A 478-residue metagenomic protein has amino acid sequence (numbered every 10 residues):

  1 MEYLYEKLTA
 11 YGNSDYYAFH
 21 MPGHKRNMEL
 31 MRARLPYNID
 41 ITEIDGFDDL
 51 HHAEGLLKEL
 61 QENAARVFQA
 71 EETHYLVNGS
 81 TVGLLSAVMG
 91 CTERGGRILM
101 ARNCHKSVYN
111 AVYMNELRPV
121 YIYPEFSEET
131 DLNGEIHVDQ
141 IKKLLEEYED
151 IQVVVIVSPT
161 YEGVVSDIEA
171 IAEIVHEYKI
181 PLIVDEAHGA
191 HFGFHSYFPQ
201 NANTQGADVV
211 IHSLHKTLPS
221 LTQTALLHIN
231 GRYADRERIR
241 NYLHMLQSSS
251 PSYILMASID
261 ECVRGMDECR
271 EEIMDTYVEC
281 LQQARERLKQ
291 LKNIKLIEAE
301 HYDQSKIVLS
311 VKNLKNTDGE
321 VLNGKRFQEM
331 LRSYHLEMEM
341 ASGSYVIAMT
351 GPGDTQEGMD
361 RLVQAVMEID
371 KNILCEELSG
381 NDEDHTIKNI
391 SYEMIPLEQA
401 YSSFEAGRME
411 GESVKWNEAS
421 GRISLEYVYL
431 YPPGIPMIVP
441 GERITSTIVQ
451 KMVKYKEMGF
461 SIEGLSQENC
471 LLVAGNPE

Functional and structural regions predicted by a protein language model:
M1-N38, Y429, P433-P436, L465-S466 (+1 more regions): N-terminal glycine-rich, Lys/His-bearing helix-loop that initiates the first secondary-structure elements of many
L4-T9, L30-M31, V67-A70, S80-E298 (+1 more regions): Conserved PLP-enzyme active-site core in the AAT-like
R26, Y161, K216-T217, R232-A234 (+6 more regions): Short, glycine-/Ser/Thr-/acidic-enriched flexible segments
P36-G79: Conserved N-terminal alpha-helix of the aminotransferase class I/II PLP-enzyme fold
H74-L76, V154-V157, V346-G351: Short glycine-rich or small-residue beta-strand-to-loop segments that form or flank ligand, phosphate, metal/Fe-S
E116, Y121, E457-E468: Short, compositionally biased
E286-T447, K451-G464: Conserved C-terminal alpha-helix-loop-beta "cap" of PLP-dependent enzymes that closes/shapes the active-site mouth
